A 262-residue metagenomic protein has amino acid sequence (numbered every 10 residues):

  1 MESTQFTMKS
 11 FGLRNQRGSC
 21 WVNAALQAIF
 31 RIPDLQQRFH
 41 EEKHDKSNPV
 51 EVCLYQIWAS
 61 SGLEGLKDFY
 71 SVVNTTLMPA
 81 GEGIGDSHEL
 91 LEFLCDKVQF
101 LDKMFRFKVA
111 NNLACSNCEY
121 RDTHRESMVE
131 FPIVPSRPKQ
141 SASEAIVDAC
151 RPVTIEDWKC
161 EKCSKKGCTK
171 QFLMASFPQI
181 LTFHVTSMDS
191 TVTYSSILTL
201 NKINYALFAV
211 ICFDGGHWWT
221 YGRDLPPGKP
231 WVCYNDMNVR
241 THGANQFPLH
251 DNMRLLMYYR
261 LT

Functional and structural regions predicted by a protein language model:
M1-M8, I29, F39-D45, R121 (+1 more regions): Exposed substrate/partner-binding surface patches
M1-V98, N112, T182, M257-L261: USP/UBP deubiquitinase core
N15, F107, N111, I133 (+1 more regions): Generic structural "secondary-structure junction" signal
C20, C115-C118, C160-C163: Short cysteine clusters
L77-M78, L113-C118, W218: Short, solvent-exposed polar/charged micro-motifs at secondary-structure junctions
P79, M104-F105, S127-M128: Aromatic-residue hotspot detector
L101-N112, V147-D157: Short, flexible, mixed-charge glycine/proline-rich loop motifs that serve as phosphate/nucleic-acid-contacting
